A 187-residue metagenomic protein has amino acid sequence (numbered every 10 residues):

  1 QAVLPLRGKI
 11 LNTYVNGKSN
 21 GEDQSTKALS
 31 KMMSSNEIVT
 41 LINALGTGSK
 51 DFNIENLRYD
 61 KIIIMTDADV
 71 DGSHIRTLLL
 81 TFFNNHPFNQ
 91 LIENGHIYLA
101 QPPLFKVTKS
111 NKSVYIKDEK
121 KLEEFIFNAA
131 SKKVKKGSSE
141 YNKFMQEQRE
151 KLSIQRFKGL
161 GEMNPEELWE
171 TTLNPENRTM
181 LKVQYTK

Functional and structural regions predicted by a protein language model:
Q1-K187: Conserved phosphate-chemistry cores used by DNA topoisomerases
